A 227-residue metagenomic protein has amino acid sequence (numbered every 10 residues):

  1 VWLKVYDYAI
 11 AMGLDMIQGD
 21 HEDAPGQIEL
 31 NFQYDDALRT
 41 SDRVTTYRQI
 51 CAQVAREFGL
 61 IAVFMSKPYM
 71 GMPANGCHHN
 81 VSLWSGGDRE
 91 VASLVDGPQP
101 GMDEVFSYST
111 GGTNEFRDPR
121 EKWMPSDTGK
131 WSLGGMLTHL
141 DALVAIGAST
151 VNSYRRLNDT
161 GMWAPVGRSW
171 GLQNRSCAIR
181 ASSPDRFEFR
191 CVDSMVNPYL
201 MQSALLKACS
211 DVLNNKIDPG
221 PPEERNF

Functional and structural regions predicted by a protein language model:
V1-F227: Glycine-rich, acidic/polar active-site loops that bind/position phosphate-bearing ligands
